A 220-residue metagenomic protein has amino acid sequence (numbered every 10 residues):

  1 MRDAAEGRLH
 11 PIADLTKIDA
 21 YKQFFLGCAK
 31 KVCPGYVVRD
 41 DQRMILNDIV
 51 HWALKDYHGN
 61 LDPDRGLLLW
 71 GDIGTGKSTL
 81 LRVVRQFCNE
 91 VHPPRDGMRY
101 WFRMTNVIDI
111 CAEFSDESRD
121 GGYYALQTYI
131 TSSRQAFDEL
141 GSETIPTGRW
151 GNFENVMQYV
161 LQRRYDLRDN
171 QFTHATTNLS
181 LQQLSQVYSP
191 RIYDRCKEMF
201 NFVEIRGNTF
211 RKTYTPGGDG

Functional and structural regions predicted by a protein language model:
M1-P63, V203, R211-G220: A short, basic N-terminal segment
G66: Walker A (P-loop) ATP-phosphate-binding motif of ABC ATPase nucleotide-binding domains
L69: Hydrophobic anchor at the beta1->P-loop junction of P-loop NTPases
G74-L80: Conserved glycine(s) of the Walker
Q86-Y100: Post-Walker A helix-loop "phosphate-sensing" segment adjacent to the P-loop in P-loop NTPases
M98-R168: Conserved nucleotide-sensing/catalytic segment adjacent to the nucleotide-binding pocket in NTP-handling enzymes
S142-G220: Replace "adjacent to P-loop NTPase cores in ATP/GTP-dependent enzymes" with "adjacent to NTP-binding cores
